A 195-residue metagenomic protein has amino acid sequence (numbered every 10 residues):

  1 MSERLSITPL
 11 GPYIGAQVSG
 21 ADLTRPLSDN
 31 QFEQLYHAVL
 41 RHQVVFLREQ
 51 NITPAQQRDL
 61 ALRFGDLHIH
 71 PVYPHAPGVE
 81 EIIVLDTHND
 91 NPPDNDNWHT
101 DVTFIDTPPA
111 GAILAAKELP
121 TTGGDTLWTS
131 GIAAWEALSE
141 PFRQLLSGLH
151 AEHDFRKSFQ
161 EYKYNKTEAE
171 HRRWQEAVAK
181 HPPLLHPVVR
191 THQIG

Functional and structural regions predicted by a protein language model:
S2-I194: Non-heme Fe(II) oxygenase catalytic core, chiefly the N-lobe of the double-stranded beta-helix
